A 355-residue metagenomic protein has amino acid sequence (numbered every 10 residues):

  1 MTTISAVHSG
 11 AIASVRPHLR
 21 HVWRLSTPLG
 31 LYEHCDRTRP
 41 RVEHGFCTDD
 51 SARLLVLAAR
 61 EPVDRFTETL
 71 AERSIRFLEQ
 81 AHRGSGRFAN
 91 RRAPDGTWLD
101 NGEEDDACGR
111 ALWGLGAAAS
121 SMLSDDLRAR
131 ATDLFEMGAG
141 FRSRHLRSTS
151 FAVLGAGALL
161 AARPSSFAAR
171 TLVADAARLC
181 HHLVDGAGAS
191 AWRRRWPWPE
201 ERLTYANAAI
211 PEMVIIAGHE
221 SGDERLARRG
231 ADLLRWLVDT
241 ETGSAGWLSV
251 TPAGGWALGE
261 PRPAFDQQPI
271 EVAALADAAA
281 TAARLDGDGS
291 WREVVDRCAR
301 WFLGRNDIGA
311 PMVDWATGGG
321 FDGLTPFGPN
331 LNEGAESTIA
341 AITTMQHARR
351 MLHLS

Functional and structural regions predicted by a protein language model:
M1-S355: Glycan-recognition and catalytic cores of secretory/periplasmic carbohydrate-active enzymes
